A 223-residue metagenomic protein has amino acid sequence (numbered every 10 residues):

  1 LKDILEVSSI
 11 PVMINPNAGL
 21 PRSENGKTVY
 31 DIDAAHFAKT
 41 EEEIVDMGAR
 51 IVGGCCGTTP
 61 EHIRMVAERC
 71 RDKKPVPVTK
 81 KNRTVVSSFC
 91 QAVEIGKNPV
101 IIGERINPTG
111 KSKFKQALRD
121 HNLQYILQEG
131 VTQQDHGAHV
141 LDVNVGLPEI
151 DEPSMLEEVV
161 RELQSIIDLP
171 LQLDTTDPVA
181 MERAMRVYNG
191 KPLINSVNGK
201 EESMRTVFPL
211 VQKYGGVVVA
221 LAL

Functional and structural regions predicted by a protein language model:
L1-L223: Domain-level signal for soluble alpha/beta catalytic cores
